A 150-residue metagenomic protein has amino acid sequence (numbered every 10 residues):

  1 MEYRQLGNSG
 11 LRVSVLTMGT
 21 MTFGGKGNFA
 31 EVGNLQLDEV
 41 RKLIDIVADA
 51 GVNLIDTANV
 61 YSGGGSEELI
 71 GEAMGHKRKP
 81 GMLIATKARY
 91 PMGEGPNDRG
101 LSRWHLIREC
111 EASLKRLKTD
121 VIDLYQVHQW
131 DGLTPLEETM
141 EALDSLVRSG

Functional and structural regions predicted by a protein language model:
M1-M82, R148: N-terminal binding-site loop/beta-alpha segment at the start of enzyme catalytic domains that lines or forms
M21, A58-V60, K87-P91, V127-W130: Active-site beta-loop-alpha junctions enriched in small/polar residues
G27, V32, G93-G150: Glycine/proline-rich, positively charged, aromatic-decorated active-site loop/lid region on the catalytic face
D56, E67, K87, D120-D123: Acidic active-site catalytic centers that drive phospho-/nucleotidyl reactions and related ester hydrolyses
Y61-G65, T86, W104-L106: A short linear-motif detector with a strong N-terminal bias
M74, A88, L143-L146: Hydrophobic positions in alpha-helices of CheY-like receiver
K77-L101: Structural motif corresponding to the early beta-alpha repeats
